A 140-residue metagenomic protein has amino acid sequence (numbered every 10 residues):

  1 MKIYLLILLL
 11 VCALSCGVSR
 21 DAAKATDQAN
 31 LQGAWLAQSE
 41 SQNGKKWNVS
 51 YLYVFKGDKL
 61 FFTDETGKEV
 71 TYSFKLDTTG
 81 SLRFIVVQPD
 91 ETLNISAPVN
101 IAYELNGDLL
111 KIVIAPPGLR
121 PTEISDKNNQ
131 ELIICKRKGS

Functional and structural regions predicted by a protein language model:
M1-L5: Positively charged n-region of N-terminal signal peptides that target proteins for export
L14-S15: C-terminal motif of bacterial Sec signal peptides marking the signal peptidase cleavage site
R20-L36: N-terminal helix-cap/turn-to-beta initiation motif at the start of protein domains
Q38-K46, F61-T122: Contiguous, well-ordered beta-strand patches that form the walls/edges of small beta-barrel/beta-sandwich domains
W47-V49, N128: A short beta-loop-beta micro-motif enriched in histidine and acidic residues
S125-S140: C-terminal partner/receptor-binding element of secreted or periplasmic proteins
